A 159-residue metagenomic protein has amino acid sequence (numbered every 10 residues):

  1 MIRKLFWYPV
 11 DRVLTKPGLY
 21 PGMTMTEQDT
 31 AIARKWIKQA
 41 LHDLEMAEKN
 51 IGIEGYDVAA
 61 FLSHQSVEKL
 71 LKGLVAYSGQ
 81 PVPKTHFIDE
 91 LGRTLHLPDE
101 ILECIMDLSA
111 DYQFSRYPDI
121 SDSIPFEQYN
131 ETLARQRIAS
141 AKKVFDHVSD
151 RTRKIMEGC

Functional and structural regions predicted by a protein language model:
I2-C159: Terminal alpha-helical segments
